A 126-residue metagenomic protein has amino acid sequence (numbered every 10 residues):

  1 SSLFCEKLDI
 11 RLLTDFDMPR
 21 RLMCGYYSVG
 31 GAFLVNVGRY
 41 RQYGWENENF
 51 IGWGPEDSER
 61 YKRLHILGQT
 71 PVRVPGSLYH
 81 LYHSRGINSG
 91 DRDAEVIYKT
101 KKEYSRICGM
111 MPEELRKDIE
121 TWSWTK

Functional and structural regions predicted by a protein language model:
S1-P19: Conserved donor NDP-sugar-binding/catalytic core segment of glycosyltransferases
C5, R21-M23, Y27-S28, V37-G38 (+1 more regions): C-terminal catalytic/acceptor-binding lobe
L34: Short aromatic/basic micro-patch
